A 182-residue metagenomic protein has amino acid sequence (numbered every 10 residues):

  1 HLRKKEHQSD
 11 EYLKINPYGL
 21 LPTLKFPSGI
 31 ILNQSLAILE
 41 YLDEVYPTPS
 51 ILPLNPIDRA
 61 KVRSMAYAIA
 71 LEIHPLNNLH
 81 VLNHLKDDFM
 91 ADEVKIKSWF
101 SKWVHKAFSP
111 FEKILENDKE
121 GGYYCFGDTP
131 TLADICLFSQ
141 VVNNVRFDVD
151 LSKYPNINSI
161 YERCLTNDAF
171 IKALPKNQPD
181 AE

Functional and structural regions predicted by a protein language model:
H1-S98: GST-like domain detector, emphasizing the conserved glutathione-binding G-site in the N-terminal thioredoxin-like
D43, Q140-V141, L174: Active-site-flanking alpha-helical
I69-T166: GST-like fold's C-terminal all-alpha helical module
P175-E182: C-terminal helix/juxtamembrane-tail motif
